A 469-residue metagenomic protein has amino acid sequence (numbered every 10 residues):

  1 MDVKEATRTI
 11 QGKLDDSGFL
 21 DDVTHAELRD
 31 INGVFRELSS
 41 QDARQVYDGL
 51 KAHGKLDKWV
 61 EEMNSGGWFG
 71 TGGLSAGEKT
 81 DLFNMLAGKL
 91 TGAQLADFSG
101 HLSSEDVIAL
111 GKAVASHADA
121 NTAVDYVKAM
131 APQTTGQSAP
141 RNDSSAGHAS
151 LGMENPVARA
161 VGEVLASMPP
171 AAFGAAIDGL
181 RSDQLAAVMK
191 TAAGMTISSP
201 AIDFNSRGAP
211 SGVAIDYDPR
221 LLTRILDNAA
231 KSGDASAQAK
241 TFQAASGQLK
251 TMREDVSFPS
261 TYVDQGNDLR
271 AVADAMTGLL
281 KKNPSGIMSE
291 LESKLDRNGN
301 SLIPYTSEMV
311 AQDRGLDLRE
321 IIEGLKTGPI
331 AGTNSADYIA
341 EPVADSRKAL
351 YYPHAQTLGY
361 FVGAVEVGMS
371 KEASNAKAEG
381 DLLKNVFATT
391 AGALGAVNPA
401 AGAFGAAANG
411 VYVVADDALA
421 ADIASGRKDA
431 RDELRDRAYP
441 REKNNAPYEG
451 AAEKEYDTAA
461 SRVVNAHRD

Functional and structural regions predicted by a protein language model:
D2-A396, G405-D469: Non-catalytic all-alpha helical scaffold/repeat segments
